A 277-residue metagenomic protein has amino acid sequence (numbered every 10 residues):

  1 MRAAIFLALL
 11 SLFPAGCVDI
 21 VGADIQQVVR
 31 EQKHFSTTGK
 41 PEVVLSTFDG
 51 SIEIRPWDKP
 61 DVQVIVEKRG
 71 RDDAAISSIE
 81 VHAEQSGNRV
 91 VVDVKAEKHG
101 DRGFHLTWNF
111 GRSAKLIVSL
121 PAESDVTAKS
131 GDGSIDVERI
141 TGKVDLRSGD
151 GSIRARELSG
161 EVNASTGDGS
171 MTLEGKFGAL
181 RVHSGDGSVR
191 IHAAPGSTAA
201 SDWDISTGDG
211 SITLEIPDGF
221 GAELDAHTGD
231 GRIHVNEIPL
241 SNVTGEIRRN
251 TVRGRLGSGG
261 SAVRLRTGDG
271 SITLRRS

Functional and structural regions predicted by a protein language model:
M1-S277: Intrinsically disordered, low-complexity terminal regions
